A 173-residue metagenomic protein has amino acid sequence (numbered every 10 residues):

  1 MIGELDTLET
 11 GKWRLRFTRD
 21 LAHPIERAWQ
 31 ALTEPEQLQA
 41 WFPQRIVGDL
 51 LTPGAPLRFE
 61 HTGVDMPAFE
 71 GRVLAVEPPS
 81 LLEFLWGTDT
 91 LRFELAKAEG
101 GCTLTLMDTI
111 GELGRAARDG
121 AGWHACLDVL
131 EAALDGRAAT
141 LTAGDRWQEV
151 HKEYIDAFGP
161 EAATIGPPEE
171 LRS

Functional and structural regions predicted by a protein language model:
M1-R45, E170-S173: Hydrophobic ligand-binding cavity/cleft-lining segments
E4, L57-F59, M66-A68, E99 (+2 more regions): Charge-dense, helix-prone N-terminal extensions
D6-K12, L50-P53, A75-E77, A96-E99: Short, ordered beta-strand-loop transition motifs
K12, V64-M66, T88-T90: Glycine-centered tight beta-turn/hairpin loop motif at sheet-sheet or coil-to-beta transitions
R16-F17, P35-E70, P79-L81, T142-H151: Short beta-edge strand/loop motif at the mouth of beta-sheet-based domains
E26, S80, C102: Glycine-centered loop/turn positions within well-structured domains that cap or flank conserved ligand/cofactor-binding
L74, E83-L134: Beta-strand/loop substructures that line and gate deep hydrophobic ligand-binding cavities in soluble
I110-L171: A conserved amphipathic terminal alpha-helix motif
